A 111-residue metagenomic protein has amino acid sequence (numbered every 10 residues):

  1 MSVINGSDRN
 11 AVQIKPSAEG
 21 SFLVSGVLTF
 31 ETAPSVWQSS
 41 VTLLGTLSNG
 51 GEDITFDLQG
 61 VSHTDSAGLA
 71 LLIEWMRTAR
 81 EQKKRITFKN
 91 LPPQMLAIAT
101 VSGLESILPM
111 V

Functional and structural regions predicted by a protein language model:
I4-V41: STAS-typified acidic loop motif
V27-I107: Amphipathic alpha-helical interaction surfaces in cytosolic regulatory modules
P109-V111: Short acidic-hydrophobic, aromatic-tinged amphipathic segments that line or gate anion-handling sites
